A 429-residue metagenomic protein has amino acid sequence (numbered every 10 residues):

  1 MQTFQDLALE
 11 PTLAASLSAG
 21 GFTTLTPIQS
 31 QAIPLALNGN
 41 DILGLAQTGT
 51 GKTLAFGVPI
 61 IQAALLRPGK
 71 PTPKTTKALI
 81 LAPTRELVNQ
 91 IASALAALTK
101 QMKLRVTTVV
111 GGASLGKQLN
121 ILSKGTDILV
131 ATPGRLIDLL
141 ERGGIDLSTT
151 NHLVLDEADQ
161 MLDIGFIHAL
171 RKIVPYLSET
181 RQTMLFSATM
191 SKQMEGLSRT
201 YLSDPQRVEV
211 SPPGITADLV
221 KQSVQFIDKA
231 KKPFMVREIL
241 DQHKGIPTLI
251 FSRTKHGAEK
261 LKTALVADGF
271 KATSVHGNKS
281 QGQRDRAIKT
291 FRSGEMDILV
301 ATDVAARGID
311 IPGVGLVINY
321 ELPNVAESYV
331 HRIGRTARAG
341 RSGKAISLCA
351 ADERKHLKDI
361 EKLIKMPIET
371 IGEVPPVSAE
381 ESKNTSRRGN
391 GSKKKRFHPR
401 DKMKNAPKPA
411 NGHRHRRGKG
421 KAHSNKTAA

Functional and structural regions predicted by a protein language model:
Q2-S378: Conserved helicase RecA-like core
K70-P71, S293, K358-A429: Basic Arg/Gly/Lys-rich low-complexity intrinsically disordered segments
